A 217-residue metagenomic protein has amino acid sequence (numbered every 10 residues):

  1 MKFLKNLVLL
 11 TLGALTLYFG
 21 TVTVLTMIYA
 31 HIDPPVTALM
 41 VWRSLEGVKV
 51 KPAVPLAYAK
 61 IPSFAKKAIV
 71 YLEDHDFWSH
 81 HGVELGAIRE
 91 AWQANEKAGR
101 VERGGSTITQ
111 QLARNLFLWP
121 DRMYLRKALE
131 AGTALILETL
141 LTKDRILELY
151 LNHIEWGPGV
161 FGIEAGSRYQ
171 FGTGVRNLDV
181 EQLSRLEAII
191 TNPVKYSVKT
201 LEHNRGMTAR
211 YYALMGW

Functional and structural regions predicted by a protein language model:
K2-W217: Juxtamembrane regions of bacterial inner-membrane/periplasmic proteins, predominantly the peptidoglycan biogenesis
